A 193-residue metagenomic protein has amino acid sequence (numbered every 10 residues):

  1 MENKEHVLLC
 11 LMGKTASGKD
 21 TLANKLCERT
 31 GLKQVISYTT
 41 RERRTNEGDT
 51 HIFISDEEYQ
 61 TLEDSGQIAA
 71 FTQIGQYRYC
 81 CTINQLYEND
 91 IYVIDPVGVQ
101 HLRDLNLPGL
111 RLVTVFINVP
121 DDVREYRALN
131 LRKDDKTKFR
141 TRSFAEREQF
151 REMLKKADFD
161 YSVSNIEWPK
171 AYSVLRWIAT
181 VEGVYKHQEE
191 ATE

Functional and structural regions predicted by a protein language model:
L11: Hydrophobic anchor at the beta1->P-loop junction of P-loop NTPases
K14: P-loop (Walker A) phosphate-binding loop of NTP-binding proteins
S17: ATP-binding Walker
D20: Walker A/P-loop
T39-G98: ATP-dependent small-molecule kinase phosphotransfer cores that center on conserved nucleotide phosphate-binding segments
I91-D95, L107-N130: Conserved phosphate-donor/acceptor-positioning beta-strand/loop module used by diverse small-molecule
K133-I178, Q188-E193: Small-molecule kinase domains that catalyze NTP-dependent phosphoryl transfer to phosphate-bearing small molecules
